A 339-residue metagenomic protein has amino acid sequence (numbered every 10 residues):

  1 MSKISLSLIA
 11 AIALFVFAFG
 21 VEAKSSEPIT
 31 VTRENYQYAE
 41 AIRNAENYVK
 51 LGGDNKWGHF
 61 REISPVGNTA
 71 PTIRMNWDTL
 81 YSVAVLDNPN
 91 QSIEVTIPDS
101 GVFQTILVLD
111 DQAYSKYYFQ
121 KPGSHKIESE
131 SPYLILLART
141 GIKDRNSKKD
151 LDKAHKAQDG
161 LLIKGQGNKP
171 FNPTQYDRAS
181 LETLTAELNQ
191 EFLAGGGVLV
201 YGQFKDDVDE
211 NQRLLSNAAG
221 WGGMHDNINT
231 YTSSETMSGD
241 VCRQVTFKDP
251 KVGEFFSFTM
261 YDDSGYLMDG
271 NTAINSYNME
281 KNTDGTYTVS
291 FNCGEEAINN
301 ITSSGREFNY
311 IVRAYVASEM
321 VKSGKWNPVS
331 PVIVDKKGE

Functional and structural regions predicted by a protein language model:
M1-L8: Bacterial N-terminal signal peptides that target proteins for export
I9-V16: Bacterial N-terminal signal peptides
A18-G20: N-terminal signal peptide c-region/cleavage motif recognized by signal peptidases
A23-E339: A compositional/structural signature for long, glycine/proline-rich flexible linkers and loops on extracytoplasmic
